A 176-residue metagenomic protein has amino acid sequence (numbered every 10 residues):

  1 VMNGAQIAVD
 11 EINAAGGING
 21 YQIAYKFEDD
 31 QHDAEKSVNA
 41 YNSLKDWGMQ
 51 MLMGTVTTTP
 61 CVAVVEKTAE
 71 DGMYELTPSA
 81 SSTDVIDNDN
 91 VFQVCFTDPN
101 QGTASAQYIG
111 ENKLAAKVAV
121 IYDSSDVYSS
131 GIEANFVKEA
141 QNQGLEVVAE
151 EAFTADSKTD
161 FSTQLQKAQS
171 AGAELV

Functional and structural regions predicted by a protein language model:
V1-Q6, E28-A34, V56-T59, I121-S130: Extracytoplasmic "Venus flytrap"
M2-V9, V38-Y41, M49, M53 (+6 more regions): Extracytoplasmic/secreted envelope proteins and their assembly/folding machinery, especially bacterial periplasmic
N3-Y25, Q141-E146: Signal peptide-proximal N-terminal region of secreted/periplasmic/extracellular or secretory-lumen proteins
A15-D84, A155-D156: Beta-alpha junction/loop-to-helix N-cap segments that form part of ligand/metal-binding clefts
G16, T83-D84, D89-F92, D126 (+1 more regions): Flexible, active-site-adjacent loop/turn segments at secondary-structure boundaries
G20-A24, W47-L52, E70-E75, D87-V91 (+3 more regions): Loop/turn elements at helix/coil->beta-strand transitions in domains of secreted/extracellular proteins
A40-N42, D71-E111: Extracellular glycoside hydrolase catalytic/binding regions
V91-D156, E174-L175: An alpha-beta-alpha
